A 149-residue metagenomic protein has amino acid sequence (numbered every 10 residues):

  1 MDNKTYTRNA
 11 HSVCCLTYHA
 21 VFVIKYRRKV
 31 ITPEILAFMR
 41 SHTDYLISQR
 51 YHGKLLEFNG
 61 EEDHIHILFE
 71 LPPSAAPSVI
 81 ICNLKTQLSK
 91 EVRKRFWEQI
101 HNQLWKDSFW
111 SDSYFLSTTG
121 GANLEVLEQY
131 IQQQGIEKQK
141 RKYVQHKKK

Functional and structural regions predicted by a protein language model:
M1-K149: Basic nucleic-acid-binding interfaces
